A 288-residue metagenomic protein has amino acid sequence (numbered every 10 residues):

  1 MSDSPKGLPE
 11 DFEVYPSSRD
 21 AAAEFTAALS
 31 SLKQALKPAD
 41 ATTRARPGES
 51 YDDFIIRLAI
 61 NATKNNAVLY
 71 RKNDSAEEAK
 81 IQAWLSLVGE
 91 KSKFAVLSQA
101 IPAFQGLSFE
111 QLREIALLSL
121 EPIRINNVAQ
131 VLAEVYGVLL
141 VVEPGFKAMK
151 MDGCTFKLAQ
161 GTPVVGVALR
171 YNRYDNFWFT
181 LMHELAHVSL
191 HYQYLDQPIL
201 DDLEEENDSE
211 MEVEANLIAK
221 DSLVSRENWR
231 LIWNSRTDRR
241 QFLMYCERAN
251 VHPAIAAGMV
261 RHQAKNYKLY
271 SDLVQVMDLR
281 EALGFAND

Functional and structural regions predicted by a protein language model:
M1-D288: Active-site hotspot residues in diverse enzymes, especially metal/ion-binding acidic/histidine motifs
